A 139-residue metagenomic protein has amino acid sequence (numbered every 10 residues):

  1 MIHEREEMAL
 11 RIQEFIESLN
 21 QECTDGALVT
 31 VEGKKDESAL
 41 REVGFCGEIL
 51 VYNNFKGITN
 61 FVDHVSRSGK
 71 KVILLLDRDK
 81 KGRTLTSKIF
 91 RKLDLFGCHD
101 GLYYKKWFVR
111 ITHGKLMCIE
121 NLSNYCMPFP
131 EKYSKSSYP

Functional and structural regions predicted by a protein language model:
M1-G26, K34, F61: Phosphate-handling DNA/RNA-contact segment within nucleic-acid enzymes
I2, E42-V43, E48, N54 (+1 more regions): TOPRIM fold recognition
E7-L10, L28-T30, V51-N54, K80: A short linear-motif detector with a strong N-terminal bias
S18-L50: N-terminal first-folded block
